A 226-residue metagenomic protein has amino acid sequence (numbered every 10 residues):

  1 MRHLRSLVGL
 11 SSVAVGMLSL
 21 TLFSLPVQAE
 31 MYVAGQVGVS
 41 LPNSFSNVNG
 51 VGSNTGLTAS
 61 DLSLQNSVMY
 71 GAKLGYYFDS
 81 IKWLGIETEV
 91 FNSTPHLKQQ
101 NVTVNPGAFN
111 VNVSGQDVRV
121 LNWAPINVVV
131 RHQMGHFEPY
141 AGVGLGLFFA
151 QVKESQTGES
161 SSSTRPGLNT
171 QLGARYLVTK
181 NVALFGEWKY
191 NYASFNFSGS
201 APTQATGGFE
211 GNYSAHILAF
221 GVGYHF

Functional and structural regions predicted by a protein language model:
M1-E30: Cleavable N-terminal export/targeting peptides
A29-V37: Cleaved targeting-peptide boundary
E30, L41, K73-S155, Y192 (+1 more regions): Gram-negative (and chloroplast) outer-membrane scaffold detector with strong preference for beta-barrel transmembrane
V39-K73, D79: N-terminal targeting signals for Sec/Tat export/insertion, comprising classic cleavable signal peptides
F45-N54, L97-N105, A150-E159, N196-A205: Outer-membrane beta-barrel translocator domains and adjoining extracellular loop/strand segments of Gram-negative
S46, T58, V90, P95 (+1 more regions): Predominantly the C-terminal beta-signal and adjacent terminal strand-loop region of outer-membrane beta-barrel
G56-N66, V113-V120, G158-P166, T206-S214: Replace "Gram-negative outer membrane beta-barrel proteins" with "bacterial and organellar outer membrane beta-barrel
I126, V143-L147, T164-A174, W188-Y190: Hydrophobic alpha-helical segments of small multi-pass membrane proteins
